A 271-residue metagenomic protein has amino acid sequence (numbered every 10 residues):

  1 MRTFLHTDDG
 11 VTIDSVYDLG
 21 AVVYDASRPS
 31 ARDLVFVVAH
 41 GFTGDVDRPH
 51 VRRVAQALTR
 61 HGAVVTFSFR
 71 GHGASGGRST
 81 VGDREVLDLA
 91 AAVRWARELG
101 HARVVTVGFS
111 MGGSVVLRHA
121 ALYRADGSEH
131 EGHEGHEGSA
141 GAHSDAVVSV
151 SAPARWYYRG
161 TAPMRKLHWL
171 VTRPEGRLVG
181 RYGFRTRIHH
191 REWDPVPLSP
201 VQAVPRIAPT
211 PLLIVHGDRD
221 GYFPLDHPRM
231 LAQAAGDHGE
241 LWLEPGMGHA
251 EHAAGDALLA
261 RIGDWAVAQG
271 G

Functional and structural regions predicted by a protein language model:
M1-P29: N-terminal cap/lid segment of alpha/beta-hydrolase-fold proteins
T3, G10-I13, T80, D126-G127 (+4 more regions): The alpha/beta-hydrolase serine catalytic core
R32-G41: Short beta-strand element of the alpha/beta-hydrolase
F42, S68-G73, P153, M247: Short beta-to-alpha linker loops that shape the active-site pocket of alpha/beta-hydrolase fold enzymes
F42-A55: The serine-hydrolase catalytic nucleophile loop
A55-G76: Conserved alpha/beta-hydrolase
T80-L99: Alpha/beta-hydrolase active-site loop
R94-K166: Primarily recognizes the serine-hydrolase "nucleophile elbow" in alpha/beta-hydrolase and SGNH/GDSL folds
